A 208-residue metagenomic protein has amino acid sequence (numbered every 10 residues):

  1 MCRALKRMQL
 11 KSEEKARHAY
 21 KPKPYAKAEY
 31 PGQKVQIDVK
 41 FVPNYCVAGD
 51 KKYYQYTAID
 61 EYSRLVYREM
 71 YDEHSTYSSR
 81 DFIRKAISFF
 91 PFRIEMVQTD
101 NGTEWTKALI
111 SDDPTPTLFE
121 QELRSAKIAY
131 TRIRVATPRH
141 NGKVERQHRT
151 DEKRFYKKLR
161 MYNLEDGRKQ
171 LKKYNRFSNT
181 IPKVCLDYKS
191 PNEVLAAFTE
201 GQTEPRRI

Functional and structural regions predicted by a protein language model:
M1, D38, A58, R64 (+9 more regions): Mobile genetic element proteins and their domesticated derivatives, centered on retroelements and DNA transposons
M1-V35, V39-P43, T103-E104, P114-Q121 (+1 more regions): Basic, flexible linker segments flanking DNA-binding modules in nucleic acid-interacting mobile-element proteins
I37-V66: An active-site-proximal beta-strand-loop segment
L65-E69, T131-I133, K157: Short small-residue beta-strand/loop micro-motif enriched in glycine and branched aliphatics
R68-M96: Active-site beta-loop-alpha junctions of metal-dependent nucleic acid enzymes, especially the RNase H-like/DDE
M70-Y71, K107-D113: Short, solvent-exposed loop/turn segments at secondary-structure boundaries
T99-N101, I110-D113, T117-L123, A129-K153 (+3 more regions): RNase H-like two-metal-ion nuclease catalytic core shared by retroviral integrases and related mobile-element nucleases
A126-I128, R149-I208: C-terminal domain-tail junction helix/linker
